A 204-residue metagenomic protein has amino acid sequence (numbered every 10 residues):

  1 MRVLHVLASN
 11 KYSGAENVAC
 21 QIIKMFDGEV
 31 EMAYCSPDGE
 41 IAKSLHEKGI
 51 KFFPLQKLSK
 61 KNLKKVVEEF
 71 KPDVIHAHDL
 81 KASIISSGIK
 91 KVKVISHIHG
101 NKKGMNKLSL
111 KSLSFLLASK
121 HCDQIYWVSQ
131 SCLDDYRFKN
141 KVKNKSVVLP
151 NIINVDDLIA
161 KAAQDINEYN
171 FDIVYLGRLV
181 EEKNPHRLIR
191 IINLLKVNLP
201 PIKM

Functional and structural regions predicted by a protein language model:
M1, I159-D172, V197-N198: Nucleotide-sugar donor-binding and catalytic loop/hinge architecture of NDP-sugar-dependent glycosyltransferases
H5-V6, G14-F26, S36-L45, S114: Short amphipathic alpha-helix
A8-Y12, L80, K103, N154-D157 (+2 more regions): Nucleotide-sugar-dependent glycosyltransferase donor-binding/catalytic pocket residues
S13-K24, F171, Y175-L194: A conserved mid-protein helix/loop that constitutes part of the nucleotide-sugar donor-binding site
G28-E31, P185-M204: A conserved nucleotide-sugar
V67, I95-V128, K139-K141: A conserved, positively charged/aromatic
A77-S83, I98: Short His-centered aromatic/hydrophobic patch
S131, I152: Carbohydrate-associated surface elements
